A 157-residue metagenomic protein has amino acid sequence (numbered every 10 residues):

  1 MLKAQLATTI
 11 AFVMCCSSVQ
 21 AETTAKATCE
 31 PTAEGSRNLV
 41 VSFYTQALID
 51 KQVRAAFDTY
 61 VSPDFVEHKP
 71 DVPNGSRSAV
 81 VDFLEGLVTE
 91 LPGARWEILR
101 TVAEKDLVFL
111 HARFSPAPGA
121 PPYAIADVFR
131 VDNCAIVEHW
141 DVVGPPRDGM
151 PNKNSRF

Functional and structural regions predicted by a protein language model:
M1-A7: Bacterial N-terminal signal peptides that target proteins for export
A7-S17: Bacterial N-terminal signal peptides
V19-F157: C-terminal and inter-domain tail/linker signature
